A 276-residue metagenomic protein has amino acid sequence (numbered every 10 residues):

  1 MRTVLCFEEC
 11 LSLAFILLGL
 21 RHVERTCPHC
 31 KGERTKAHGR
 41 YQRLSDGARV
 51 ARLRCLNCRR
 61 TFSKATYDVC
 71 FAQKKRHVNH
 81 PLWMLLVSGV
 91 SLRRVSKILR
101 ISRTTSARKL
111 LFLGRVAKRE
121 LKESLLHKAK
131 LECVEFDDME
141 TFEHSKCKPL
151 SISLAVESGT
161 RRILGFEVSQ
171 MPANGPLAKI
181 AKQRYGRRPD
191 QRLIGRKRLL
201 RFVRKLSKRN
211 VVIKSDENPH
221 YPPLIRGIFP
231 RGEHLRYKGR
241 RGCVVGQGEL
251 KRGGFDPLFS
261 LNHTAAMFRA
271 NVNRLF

Functional and structural regions predicted by a protein language model:
R2-F276: Residue-level recognition of single "structural anchor" positions that define or cap local secondary structure
